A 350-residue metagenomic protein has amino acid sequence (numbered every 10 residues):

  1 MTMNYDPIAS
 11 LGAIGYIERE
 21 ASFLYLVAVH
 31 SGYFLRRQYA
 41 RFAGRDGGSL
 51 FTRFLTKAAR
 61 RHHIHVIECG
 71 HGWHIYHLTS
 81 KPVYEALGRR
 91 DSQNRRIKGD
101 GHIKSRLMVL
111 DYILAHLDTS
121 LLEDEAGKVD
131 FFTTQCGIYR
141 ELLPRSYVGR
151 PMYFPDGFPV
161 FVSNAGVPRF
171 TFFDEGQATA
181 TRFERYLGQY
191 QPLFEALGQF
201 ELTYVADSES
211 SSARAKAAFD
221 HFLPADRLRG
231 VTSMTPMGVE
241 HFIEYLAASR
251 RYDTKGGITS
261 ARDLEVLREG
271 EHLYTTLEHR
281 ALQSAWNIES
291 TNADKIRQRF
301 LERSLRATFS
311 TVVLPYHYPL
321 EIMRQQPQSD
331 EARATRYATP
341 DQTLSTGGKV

Functional and structural regions predicted by a protein language model:
M1-L87: Basic, Lys/Arg-rich alpha-helical nucleic-acid-recognition elements, primarily the DNA-binding modules of transcription
M3, G47-L50, I97, G101-K104 (+3 more regions): Non-membrane alpha-helical secondary structure
V27, A43, L55-A59, Y112-S120 (+2 more regions): Hydrophobic, Leu/Ile/Phe/Ala-enriched alpha-helical segments that form helix-helix packing faces
Y33-L35, A86-Q93, N164-T171, Q199-E201: Glycine-rich, often proline-containing surface loops adjacent to acidic residues and nearby aromatics that form
H77, D124-A126, T203-V205: A structural signal for short, well-ordered beta-strand segments and their strand-loop junctions that often border
S80-L107: Short, amphipathic alpha-helical interaction segments positioned at domain boundaries
G99-R185: Exposed, interaction-prone assembly regions rather than primary DNA-binding/catalytic cores
F172-V350: C-terminal regulatory/effector modules of DNA-binding transcriptional regulators
